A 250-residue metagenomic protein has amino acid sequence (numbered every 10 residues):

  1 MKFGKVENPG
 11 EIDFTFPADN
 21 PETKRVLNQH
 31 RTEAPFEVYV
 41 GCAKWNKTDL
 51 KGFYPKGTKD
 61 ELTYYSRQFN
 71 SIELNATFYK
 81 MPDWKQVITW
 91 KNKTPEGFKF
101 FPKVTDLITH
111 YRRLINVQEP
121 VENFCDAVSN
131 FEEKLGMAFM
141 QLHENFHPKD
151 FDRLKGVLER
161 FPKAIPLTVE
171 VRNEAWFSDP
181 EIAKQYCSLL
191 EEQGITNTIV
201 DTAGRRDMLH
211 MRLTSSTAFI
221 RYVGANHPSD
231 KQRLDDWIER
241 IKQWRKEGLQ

Functional and structural regions predicted by a protein language model:
M1-Q250: Residues lining hydrophobic/aromatic ligand-binding pockets adjacent to catalytic sites
